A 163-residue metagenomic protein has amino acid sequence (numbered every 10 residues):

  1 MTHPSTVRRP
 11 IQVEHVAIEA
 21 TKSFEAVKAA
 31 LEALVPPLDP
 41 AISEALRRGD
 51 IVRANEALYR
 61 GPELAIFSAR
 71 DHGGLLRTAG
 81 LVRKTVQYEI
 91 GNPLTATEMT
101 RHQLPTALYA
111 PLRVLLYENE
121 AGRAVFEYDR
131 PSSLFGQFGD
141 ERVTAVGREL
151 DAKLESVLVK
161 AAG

Functional and structural regions predicted by a protein language model:
M1-L58: Charge-rich, low-complexity N-terminal segments
L58-G91: Helix-adjacent hinge/juxtasegments
E63-L64, L134, E141: Conserved NAD+-utilizing ADP-ribose enzyme module
G73-G74, P93-A96, S133: A short acidic, glycine/proline-enriched capping/turn motif at secondary-structure boundaries, especially helix N-cap
R83-E120: Short, internal acidic amphipathic alpha-helical interface segments that mediate docking to partner proteins
T97, T106, G122, P131-S133 (+2 more regions): A structural preference for long, well-packed, hydrophobic secondary-structure segments
L116-F138: Beta-strand/loop substructures that line and gate deep hydrophobic ligand-binding cavities in soluble
F138-G163: Well-ordered alpha/beta subsegment
